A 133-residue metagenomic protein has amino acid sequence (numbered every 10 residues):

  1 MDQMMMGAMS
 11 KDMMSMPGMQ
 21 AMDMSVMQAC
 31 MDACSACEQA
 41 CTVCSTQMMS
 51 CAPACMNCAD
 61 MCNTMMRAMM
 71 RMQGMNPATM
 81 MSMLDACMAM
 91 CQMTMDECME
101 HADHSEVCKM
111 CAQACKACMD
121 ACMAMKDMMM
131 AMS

Functional and structural regions predicted by a protein language model:
M1-S133: Amphipathic alpha-helical hairpins
